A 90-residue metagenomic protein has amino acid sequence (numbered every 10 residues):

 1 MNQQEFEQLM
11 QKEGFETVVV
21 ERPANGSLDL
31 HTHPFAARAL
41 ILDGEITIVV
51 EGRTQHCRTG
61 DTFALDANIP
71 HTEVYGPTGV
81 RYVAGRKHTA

Functional and structural regions predicted by a protein language model:
M1, Q8-Q11: Transition segment at domain starts
Q3, E16-H33, A67-N68: Conserved short histidine dyad/triad with adjacent acidic residue
L9, S27-H33, V50, V74-Y75: Short histidine-centered beta-strand/loop micro-motifs that create catalytic or ligand/metal-coordination sites
A24, P34, R53, I69-P70 (+1 more regions): A generic "binding-loop/recognition-motif" signal
T32-I48: Short, conserved beta-strand element in jelly-roll/cupin
E51-N68: Short acidic-glycine-tyrosine-enriched beta hairpin
A67-A90: Ligand-binding loop in jelly-roll beta-barrel domains
